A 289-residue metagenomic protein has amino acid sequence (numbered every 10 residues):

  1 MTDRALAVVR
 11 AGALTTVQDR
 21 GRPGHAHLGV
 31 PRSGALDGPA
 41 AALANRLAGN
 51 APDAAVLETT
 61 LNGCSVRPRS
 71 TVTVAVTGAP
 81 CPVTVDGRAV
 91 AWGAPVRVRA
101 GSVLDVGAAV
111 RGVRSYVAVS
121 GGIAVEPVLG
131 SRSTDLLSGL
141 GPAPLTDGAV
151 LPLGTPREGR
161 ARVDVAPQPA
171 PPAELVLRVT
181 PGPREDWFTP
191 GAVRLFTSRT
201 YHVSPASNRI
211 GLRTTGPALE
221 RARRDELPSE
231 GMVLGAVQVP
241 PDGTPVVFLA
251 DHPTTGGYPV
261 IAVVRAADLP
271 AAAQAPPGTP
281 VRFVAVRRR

Functional and structural regions predicted by a protein language model:
M1-R289: Conserved "landmark" site that anchors the functional core of diverse proteins
